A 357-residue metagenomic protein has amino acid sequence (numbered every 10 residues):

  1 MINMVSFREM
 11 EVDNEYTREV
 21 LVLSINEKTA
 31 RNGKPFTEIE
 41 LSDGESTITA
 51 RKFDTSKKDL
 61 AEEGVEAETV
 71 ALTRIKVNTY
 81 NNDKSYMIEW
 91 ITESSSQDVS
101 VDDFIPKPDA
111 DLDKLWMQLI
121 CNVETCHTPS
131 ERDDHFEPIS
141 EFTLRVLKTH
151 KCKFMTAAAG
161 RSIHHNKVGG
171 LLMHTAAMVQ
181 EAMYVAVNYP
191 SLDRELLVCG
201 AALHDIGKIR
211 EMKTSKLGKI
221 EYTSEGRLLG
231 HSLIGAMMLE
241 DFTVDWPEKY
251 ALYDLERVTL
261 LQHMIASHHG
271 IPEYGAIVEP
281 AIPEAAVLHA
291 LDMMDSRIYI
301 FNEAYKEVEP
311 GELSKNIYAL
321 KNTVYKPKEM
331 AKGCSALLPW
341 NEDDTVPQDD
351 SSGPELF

Functional and structural regions predicted by a protein language model:
M1-T17: OB-fold nucleic-acid-binding modules
V20, M178, D292: Divalent metal-coordination and catalytic microenvironments
S24-F36, T47-R51, T55-D102: OB-fold single-stranded nucleic acid-binding module
E38-D43, T214: Short, acidic/hydrophobic/Gly-rich beta-strand patch recurrent on exposed beta strands that often constitutes part
S100-G226, A251: Acidic/His-rich, divalent-metal-binding segments that scaffold phosphate/diphosphate chemistry
I163-H164, M173, Y184-E307: Divalent metal-dependent catalytic cores for phosphoryl transfer on phosphate-bearing substrates
A281-F357: Acidic, carboxylate-rich catalytic segments that either coordinate divalent cations
